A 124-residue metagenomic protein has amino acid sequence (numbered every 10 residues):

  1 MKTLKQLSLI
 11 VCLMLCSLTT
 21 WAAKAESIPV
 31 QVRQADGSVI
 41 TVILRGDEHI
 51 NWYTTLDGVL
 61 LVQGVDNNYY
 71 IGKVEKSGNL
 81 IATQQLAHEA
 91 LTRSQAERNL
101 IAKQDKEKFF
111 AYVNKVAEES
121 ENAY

Functional and structural regions predicted by a protein language model:
M1-S8: Bacterial N-terminal signal peptides that target proteins for export
L9-I10, T20: Cleavable N-terminal signal peptides
W21-Y124: Zymogen propeptides/activation segments of proteases
